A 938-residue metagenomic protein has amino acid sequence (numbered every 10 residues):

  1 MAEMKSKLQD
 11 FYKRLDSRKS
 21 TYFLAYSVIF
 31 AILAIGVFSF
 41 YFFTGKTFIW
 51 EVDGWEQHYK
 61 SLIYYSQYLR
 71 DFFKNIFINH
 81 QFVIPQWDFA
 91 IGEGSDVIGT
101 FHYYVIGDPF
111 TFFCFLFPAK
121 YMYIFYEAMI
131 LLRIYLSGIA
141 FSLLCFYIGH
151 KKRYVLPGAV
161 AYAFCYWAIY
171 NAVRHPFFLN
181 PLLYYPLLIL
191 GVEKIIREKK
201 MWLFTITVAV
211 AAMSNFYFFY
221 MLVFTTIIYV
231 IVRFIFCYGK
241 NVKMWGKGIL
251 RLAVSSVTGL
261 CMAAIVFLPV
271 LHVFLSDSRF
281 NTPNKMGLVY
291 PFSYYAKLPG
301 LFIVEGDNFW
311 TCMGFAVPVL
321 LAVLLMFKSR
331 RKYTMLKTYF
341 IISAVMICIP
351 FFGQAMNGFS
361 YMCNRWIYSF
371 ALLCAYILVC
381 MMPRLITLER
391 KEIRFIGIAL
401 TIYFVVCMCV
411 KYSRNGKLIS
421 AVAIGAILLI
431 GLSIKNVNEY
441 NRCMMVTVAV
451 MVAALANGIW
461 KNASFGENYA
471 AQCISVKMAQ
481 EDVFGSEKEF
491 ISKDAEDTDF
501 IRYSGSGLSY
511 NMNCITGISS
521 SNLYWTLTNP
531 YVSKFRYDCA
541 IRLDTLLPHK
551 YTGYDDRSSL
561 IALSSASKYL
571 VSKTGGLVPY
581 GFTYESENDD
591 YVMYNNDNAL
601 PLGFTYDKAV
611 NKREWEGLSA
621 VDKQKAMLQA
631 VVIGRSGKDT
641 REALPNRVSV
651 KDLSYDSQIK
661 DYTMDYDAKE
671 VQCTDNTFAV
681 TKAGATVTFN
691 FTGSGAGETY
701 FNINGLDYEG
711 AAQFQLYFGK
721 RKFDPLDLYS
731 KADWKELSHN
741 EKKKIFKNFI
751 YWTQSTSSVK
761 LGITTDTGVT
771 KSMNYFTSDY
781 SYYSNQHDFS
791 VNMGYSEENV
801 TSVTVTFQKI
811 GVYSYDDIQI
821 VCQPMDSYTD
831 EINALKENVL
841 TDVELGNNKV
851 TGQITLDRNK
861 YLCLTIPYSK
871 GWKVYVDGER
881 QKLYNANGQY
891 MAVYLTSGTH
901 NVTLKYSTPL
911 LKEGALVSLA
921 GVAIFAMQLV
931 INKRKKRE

Functional and structural regions predicted by a protein language model:
M1-F43, R251, S433-V448, A923-E938: Start-transfer (signal-anchor) and selected internal transmembrane alpha helices of multi-pass inner/ER membrane
L15, Y655-E938: Active-site-proximal, structured, solvent-exposed surfaces of multi-pass membrane proteins that position macromolecular
F30, I130-I148, K152-F236, R251-L271 (+3 more regions): Membrane-embedded helix bundles of polyisoprenyl
L33-S137, V160-L182, F274-R279, G287-F309 (+2 more regions): Membrane-interface coil-to-helix junctions
W55-N75, P109, G248-L252, S256-Y339 (+5 more regions): Periplasmic/ER-lumenal interhelical loops and adjacent helix-loop junctions in multi-pass membrane proteins
I91-E93, G99-Y103, A453-S475, K493-L563 (+6 more regions): Extracytoplasmic/lumenal acceptor-recognition loop(s) of multi-pass membrane glycoenzymes
G99-Y104, Y123-L136, V160-I189, I196-R197 (+4 more regions): Membrane-interface micro-motifs in multi-pass membrane enzymes
F218, M335-F351, A355-V483, L761 (+2 more regions): Contiguous transmembrane helix-bundle modules in multi-pass membrane proteins
